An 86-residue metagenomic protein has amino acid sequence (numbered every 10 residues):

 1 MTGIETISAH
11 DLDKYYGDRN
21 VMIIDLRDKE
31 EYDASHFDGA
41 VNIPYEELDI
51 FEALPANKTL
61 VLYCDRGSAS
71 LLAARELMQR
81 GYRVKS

Functional and structural regions predicted by a protein language model:
M1-A34: Flexible, polar/low-complexity N-terminal or interdomain linker segments that lie immediately upstream of folded
K14-Y15, L48-N57: Short amphipathic alpha-helix with an adjacent loop that forms part of the alpha/beta core around
G17-I23, G39, K58-L60, Y82: Short active-site oxyanion
E30-Y32, D49, S70: Glycine-rich nucleotide phosphate-binding loop and flanking beta-alpha elements of Rossmann-like dinucleotide-binding
Y32-D38, F51-P55, L77: Short loop/helix-cap segments at secondary-structure boundaries that form the rim of catalytic
A40-E47, G81-S86: Short hydrophobic/aromatic-enriched beta-strand-loop microsegments
A53-S86: Catalytic cysteine-centered active loop of the rhodanese-like fold, especially the PTP/DSP P-loop
